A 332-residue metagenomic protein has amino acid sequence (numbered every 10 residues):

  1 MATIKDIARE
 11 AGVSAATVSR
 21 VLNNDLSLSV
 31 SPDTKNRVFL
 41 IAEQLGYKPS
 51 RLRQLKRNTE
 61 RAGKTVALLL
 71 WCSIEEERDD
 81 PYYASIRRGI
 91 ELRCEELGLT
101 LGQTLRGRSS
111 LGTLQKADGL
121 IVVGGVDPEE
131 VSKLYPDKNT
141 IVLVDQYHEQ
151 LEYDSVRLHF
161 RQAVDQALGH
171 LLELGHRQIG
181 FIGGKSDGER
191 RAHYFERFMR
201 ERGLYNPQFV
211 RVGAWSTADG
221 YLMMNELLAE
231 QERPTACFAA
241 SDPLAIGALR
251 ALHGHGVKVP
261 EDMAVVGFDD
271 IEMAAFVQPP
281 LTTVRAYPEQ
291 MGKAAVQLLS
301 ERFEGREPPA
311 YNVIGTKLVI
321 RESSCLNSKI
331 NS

Functional and structural regions predicted by a protein language model:
M1-N58: N-terminal helix-turn-helix DNA-binding module of bacterial transcription factors
I41, G89, R93, H193-R202 (+1 more regions): Alpha-helical structural signal in soluble globular domains
K48, T100, T140, R177 (+2 more regions): Residue-level detector of anion-binding/catalytic polar loops
N58-G169, E173, L227-A229, P243: Alpha-helical recognition/docking segments in bacterial nutrient-uptake and carbohydrate-utilization systems
A67, A117-V123, Q178-G183, F209-R211 (+2 more regions): Periplasmic-binding protein-like
S73-A84, L105-S109, S155-Q166, F181-N225 (+4 more regions): Hinge/beta->alpha junction and helix N-cap segments in small-molecule ligand-binding domains
P207, N225-S332: Flexible loop/turn connectors
